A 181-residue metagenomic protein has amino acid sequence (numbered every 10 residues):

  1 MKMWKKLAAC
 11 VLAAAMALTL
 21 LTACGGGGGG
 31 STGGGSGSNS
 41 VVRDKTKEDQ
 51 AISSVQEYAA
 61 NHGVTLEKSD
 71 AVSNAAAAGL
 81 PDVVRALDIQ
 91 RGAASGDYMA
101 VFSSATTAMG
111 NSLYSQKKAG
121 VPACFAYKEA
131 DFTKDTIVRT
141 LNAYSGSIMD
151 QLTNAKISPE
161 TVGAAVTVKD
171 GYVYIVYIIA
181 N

Functional and structural regions predicted by a protein language model:
M1-V11: Bacterial Sec-dependent N-terminal signal peptides
A14-L18: Alpha-helical transmembrane segments
T19-A23: C-terminal motif of bacterial Sec signal peptides marking the signal peptidase cleavage site
G25-G28: Bacterial signal peptide processing site
G33-T107, V162: Short, well-ordered surface patches within globular domains
A100-N181: A well-ordered secondary-structure block
